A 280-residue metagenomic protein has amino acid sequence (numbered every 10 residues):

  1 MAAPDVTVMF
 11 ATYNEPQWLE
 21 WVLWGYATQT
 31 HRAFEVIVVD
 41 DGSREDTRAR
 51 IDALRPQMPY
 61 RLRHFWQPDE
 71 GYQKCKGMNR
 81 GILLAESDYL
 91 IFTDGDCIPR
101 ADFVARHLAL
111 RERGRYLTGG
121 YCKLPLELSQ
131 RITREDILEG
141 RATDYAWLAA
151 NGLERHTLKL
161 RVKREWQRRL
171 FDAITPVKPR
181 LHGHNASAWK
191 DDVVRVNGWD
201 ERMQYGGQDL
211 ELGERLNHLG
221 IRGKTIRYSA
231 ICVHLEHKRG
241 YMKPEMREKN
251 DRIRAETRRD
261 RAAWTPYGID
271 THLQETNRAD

Functional and structural regions predicted by a protein language model:
P4-T7, E35, E211: Cell-envelope/extracellular polymer assembly enzymes that use nucleotide-activated donors
W24-A33: Short, acidic, metal-binding catalytic loop of nucleotide-sugar glycosyltransferases
A33-S43, R63-Q67: Short beta-strand/loop segment that forms part of the nucleotide-sugar
D40-I51, C97: A conserved acidic beta->alpha catalytic loop
P68-A85, D102: Glycine-rich, basic loop-to-helix element that forms the pyrophosphate-binding segment of sugar-nucleotide handling
L90: Short aromatic/hydrophobic "clamp" motif used to bind/position activated sugar donors
D102-N151: Conserved donor NDP-sugar-binding/catalytic core segment of glycosyltransferases
H184, Y205-L212: Acidic donor-binding loop at a coil-to-helix junction in glycosyltransferase catalytic cores that engages
